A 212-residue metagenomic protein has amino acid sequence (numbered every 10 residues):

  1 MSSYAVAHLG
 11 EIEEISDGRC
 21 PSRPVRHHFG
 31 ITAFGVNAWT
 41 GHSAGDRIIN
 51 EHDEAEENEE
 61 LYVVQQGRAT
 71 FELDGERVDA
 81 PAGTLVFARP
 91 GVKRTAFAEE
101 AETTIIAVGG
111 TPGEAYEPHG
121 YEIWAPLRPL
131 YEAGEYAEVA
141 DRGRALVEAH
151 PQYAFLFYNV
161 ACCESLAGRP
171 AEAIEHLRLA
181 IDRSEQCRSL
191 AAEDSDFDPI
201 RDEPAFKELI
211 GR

Functional and structural regions predicted by a protein language model:
M1-H52: A short, N-terminal "cap"/entry segment at the start of jelly-roll beta-barrel domains of the cupin/DSBH fold
E54-F71: Short, conserved beta-strand element in jelly-roll/cupin
G75-P90: Short acidic-glycine-tyrosine-enriched beta hairpin
P90-Y116: Ligand-binding loop in jelly-roll beta-barrel domains
Y121, F155, S189-L190: Start-of-helix register in tetratricopeptide repeats
